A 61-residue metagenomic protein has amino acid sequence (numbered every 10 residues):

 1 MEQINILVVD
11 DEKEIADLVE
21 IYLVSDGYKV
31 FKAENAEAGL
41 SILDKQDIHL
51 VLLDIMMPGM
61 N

Functional and structural regions predicted by a protein language model:
M1-N5: Non-catalytic signal-transmission and effector/linker regions of two-component phosphorelay proteins
V9-D10, A33, V51: Conserved sequence signature across two-component system core domains
K13-F31: Two-component/phosphorelay signaling modules centered on CheY-like receiver
E34-A38, N61: Acidic catalytic/metal-coordinating carboxylates
Q46-L50: Short acidic/histidine-rich motifs immediately flanking catalytic phosphotransfer sites in two-component signaling
D54: Active-site residues of response regulator receiver
M57: Receiver (REC) domain active-site loop signature in two-component systems and cognate sites in sensor histidine kinases
